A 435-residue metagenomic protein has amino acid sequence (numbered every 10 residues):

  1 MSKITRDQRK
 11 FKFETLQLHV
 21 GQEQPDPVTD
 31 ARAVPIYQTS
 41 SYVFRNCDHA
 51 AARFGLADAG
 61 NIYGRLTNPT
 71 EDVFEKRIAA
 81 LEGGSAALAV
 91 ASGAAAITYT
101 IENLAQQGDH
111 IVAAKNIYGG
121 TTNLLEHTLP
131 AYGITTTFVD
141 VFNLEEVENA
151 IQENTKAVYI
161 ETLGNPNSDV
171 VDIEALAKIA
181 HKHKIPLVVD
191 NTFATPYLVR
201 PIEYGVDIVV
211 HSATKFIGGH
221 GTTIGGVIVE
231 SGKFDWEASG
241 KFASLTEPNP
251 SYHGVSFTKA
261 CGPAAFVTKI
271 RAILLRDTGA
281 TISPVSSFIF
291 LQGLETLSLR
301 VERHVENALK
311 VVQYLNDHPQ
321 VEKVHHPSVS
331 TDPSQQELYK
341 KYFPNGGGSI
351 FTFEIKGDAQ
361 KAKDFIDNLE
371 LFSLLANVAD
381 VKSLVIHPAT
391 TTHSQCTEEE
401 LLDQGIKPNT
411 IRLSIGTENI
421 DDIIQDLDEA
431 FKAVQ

Functional and structural regions predicted by a protein language model:
M1-D58: N-terminal glycine-rich, Lys/His-bearing helix-loop that initiates the first secondary-structure elements of many
S2-K3, S85, E126, T135 (+4 more regions): PLP-dependent enzyme catalytic core of the Aspartate aminotransferase-like
S2-R9, Q17, G21-P25, A86-D317: Conserved PLP-enzyme active-site core in the AAT-like
V20-Q22, Q38-Y42, R65-T67, I355 (+2 more regions): Pocket-edge structural micro-motifs
P25, V43-C47, D235-W236, L297 (+3 more regions): Short, acidic Gly/Pro/Ser/Thr-rich loop/turn segments
N46-A95, G120-H127: Conserved N-terminal alpha-helix of the aminotransferase class I/II PLP-enzyme fold
A59, S85, S286, F290 (+3 more regions): Short amphipathic alpha-helical segments
V301, L309, Q313-N316, Q320-I411 (+1 more regions): Conserved C-terminal alpha-helix-loop-beta "cap" of PLP-dependent enzymes that closes/shapes the active-site mouth
